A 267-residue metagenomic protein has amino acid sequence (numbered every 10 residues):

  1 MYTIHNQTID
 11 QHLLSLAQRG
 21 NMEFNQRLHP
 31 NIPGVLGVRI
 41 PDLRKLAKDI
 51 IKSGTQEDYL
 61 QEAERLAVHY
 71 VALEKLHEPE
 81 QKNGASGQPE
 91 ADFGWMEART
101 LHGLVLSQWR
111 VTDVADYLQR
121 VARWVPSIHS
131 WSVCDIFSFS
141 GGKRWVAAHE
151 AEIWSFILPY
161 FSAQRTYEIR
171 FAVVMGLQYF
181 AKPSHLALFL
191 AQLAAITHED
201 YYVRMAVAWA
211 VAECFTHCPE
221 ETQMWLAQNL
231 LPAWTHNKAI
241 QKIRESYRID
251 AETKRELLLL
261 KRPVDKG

Functional and structural regions predicted by a protein language model:
M1-G267: Alpha-helical scaffold domains
